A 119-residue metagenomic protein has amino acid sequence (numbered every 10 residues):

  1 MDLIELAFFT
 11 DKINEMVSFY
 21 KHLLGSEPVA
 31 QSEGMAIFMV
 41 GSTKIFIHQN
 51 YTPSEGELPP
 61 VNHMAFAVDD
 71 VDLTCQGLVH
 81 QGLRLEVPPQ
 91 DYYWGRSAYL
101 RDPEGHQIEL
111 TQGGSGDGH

Functional and structural regions predicted by a protein language model:
M1-V17, K44, N62-M64, G114-H119: N-terminal beta-strand motif that seeds the catalytic metal site of vicinal oxygen chelate
D2-T10, A36-M39, E55-L78, R96-R101: Vicinal oxygen chelate
A7-I45: Core segments of cupin and vicinal oxygen chelate
S18-F19, G77, E104: Structural preference for long, well-ordered alpha-helical segments within the folded cores of structured domains
H22-L23, G77-Q81: Short amphipathic alpha-helices in soluble, non-transmembrane regions that often serve as interface/regulatory elements
G34, N50-Y51, D91, G113: Residue-level structural signal for beta-strand termini and adjacent loop
K44, P53-S54: Short, surface-exposed beta-strand-loop junctions and turns on beta-sheet-rich folds
Q81-H119: Vicinal oxygen chelate
